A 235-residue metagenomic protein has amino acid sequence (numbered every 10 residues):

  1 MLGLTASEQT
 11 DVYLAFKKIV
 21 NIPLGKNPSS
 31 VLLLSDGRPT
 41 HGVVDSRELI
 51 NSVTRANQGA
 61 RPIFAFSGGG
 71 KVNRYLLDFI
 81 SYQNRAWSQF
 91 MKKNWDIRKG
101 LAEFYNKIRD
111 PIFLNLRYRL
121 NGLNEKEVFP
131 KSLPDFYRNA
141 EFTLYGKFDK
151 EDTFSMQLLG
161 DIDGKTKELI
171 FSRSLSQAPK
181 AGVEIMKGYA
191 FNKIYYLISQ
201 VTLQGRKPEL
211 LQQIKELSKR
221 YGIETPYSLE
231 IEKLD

Functional and structural regions predicted by a protein language model:
M1-P28, S67-N73: Von Willebrand factor
L4, G37-N84, Q89, D96-A102: VWA/integrin I-like adhesion module and closely mimicked acidic/polar interface patches used
T10-D11, G25-S30, Q58-F64, N84-W87 (+1 more regions): Loop/turn elements at helix/coil->beta-strand transitions in domains of secreted/extracellular proteins
V20-L24, R55, L133-F136: Replace "in large, NTP-powered and nucleic-acid-processing enzymes" with "in large, NTP-powered factors and other
N84-W87, M91-W95, L114-D235: An acidic, Ser/Thr-enriched
I97-I108, L217: Catalytic cores of secreted or luminal carbohydrate-active enzymes
